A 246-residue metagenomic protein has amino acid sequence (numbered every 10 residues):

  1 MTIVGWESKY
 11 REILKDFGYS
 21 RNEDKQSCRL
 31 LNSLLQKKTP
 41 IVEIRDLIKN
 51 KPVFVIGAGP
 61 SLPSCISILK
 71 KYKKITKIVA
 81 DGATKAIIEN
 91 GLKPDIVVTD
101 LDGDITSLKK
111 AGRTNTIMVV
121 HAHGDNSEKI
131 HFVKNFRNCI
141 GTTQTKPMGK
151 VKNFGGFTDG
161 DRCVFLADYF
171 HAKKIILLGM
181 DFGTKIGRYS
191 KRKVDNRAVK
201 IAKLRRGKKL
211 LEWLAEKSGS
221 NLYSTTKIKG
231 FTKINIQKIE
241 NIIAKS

Functional and structural regions predicted by a protein language model:
M1-V53, P63-C65, V194, K208-S246: N-terminal donor/sugar-recognition subdomains of glycan-related enzymes, prototypically the membrane-proximal stem
P40, C65, A80, D104 (+2 more regions): Amphipathic coiled-coil/heptad-repeat helices and related helical stalk/stem segments that mediate oligomerization
L47, K73-T76, T84-K173: Acidic/Gly/His-enriched mid-domain segments of enzyme catalytic cores or analogous surface patches that mediate
V53-G57, I78, V98, V119 (+1 more regions): Structural motif
V55-P60, D159, K174-R188, S224-T226: Glycine-rich anion-binding loop/nest that anchors nucleotide
I56-L69, T76-I88: Glycine-rich N-terminal segment of FAD-binding domains in flavoprotein oxidoreductases, spanning the beta-loop-helix
S64-S67, I88-E89, S107-K109, K129-I130 (+2 more regions): Short glycine-/acidic-enriched loop or helix-start segments at secondary-structure transitions that form or flank
G179-L211: Active-site phosphate/oxyanion-binding loops
